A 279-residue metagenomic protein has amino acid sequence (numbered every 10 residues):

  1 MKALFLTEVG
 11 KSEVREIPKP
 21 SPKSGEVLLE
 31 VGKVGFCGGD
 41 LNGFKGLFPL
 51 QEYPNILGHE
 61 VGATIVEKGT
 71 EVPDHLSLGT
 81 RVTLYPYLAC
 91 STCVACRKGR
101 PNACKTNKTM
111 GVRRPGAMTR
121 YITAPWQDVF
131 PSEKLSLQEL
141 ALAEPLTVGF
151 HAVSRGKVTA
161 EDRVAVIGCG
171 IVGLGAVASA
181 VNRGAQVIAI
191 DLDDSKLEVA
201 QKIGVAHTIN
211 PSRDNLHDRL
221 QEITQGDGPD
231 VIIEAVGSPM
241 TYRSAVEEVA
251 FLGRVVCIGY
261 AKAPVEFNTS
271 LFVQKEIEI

Functional and structural regions predicted by a protein language model:
A3, R163-V164, V255: Conserved hydrophobic helix-helix packing surfaces used for dimerization/oligomerization
P18-V34, L47-V94, E133-L135: Glycine-rich beta-strand-centered segment in the early N-terminal region that forms part of a ligand/cofactor-binding
G39-K45: Cytochrome P450 core scaffold surrounding the K-helix E-X-X-R motif and the conserved "meander" helix-loop region
V82, V164, G228, I232: Receiver (REC) domain switch-region micro-motif
L88-I167: NAD(P)H dinucleotide-binding glycine-rich loop of Rossmann-like/cofactor-binding domains, especially the beta1-alpha1
L135-D214, D218: Mid-domain Rossmann-like dinucleotide-binding core that forms the NAD(H)/NADP(H) cofactor-binding site
A206-E278: Glycine-rich cofactor phosphate-binding loops and adjacent beta1-alpha1 units of small-molecule cofactor enzyme domains
